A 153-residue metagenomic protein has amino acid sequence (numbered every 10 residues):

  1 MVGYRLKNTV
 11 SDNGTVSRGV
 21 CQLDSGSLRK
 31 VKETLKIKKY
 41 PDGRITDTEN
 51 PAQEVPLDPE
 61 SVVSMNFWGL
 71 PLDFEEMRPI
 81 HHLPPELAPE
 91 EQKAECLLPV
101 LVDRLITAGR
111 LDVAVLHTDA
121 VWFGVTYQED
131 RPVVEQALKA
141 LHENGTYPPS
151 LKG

Functional and structural regions predicted by a protein language model:
M1-W68: Conserved core of the sugar-phosphate nucleotidyltransferase
V31, M77-R78, V134: Residues that scaffold the ATP/ADP-binding catalytic core of kinase and kinase-like folds
E49-P56, D103-T118: Glycine-rich loop/turn
S64-R78: Conserved nucleotide-sugar donor-binding and metal-coordinating catalytic region shared by glycosyltransferases
G69, D73, K93-V100, E129: Conserved active-site and cofactor/substrate-binding residues in soluble primary-metabolism enzymes
R78-R110: A C-terminal functional module that forms or caps the active site or interfaces directly with catalytic machinery
E91-L98, H117-V125: Small/polar glycine-rich anion-binding or flexible loop at a beta-alpha turn
D112, D119-G153: Hydrophobic helical membrane-anchoring modules
